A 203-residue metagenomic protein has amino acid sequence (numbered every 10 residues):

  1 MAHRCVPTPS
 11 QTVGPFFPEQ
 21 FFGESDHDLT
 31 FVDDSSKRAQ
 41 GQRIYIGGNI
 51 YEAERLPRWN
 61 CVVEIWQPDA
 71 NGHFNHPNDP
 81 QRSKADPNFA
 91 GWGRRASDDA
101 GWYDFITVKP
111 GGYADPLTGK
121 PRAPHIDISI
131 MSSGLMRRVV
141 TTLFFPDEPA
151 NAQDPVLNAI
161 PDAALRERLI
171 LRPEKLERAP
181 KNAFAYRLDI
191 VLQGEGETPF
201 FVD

Functional and structural regions predicted by a protein language model:
M1-D203: Beta-strand-dominated extracellular/periplasmic modules and repeats in secreted or surface-exposed proteins
